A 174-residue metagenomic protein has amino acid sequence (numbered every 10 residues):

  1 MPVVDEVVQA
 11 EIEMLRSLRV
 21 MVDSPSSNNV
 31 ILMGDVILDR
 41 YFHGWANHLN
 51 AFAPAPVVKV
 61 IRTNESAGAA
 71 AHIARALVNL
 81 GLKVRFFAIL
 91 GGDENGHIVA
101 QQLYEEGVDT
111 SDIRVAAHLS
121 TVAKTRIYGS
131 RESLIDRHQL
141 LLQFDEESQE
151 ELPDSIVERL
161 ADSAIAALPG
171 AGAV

Functional and structural regions predicted by a protein language model:
M1-S24: Short coil-to-helix leader/linker segments, especially the first N-terminal amphipathic alpha-helix with its helix
P2-A10, V30, L38-A173: Conserved N-terminal subdomain of the carbohydrate kinase-like
S27: Phosphate-coordination loops involved in phosphoryl transfer and adenosine-cofactor binding
M33: Generic enzyme active-site microenvironment
